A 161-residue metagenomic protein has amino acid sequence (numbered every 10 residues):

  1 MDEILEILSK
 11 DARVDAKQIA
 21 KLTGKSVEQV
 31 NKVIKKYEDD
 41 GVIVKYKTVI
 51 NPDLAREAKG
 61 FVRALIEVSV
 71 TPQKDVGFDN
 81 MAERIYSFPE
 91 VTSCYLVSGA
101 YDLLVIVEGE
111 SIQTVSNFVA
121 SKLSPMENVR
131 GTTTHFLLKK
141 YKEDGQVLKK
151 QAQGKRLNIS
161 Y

Functional and structural regions predicted by a protein language model:
M1-Y161: A compositional/biophysical signature of low hydrophobicity enriched in polar/charged and small residues
